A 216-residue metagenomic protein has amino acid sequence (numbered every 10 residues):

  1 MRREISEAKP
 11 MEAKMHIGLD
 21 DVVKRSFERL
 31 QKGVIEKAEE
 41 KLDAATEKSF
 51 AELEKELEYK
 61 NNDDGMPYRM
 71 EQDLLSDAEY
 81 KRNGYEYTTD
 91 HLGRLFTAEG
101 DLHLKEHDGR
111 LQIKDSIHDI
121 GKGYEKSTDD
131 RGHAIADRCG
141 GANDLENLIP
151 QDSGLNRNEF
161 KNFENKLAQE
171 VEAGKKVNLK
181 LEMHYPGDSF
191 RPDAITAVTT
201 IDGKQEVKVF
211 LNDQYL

Functional and structural regions predicted by a protein language model:
M1-E79: Long, low-complexity, intrinsically disordered regions
D77-L216: Domain-level detector of nuclease and nuclease-like folds in predominantly extracellular/periplasmic contexts
